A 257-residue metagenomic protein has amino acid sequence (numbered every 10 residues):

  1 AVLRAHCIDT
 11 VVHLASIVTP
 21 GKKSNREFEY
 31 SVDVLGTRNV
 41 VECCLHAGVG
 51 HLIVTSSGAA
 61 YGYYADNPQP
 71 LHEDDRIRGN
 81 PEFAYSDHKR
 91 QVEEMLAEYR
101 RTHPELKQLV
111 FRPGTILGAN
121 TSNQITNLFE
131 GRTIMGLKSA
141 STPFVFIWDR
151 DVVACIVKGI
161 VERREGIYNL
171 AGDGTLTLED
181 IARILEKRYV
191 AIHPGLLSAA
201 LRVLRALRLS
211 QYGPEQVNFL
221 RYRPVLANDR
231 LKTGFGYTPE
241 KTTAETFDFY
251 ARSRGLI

Functional and structural regions predicted by a protein language model:
A1-V34, C43: NAD(P)H-binding glycine-rich loop region in Rossmannoid oxidoreductase-like domains and their noncatalytic homologs
T10, F28-N39, A47, D87-H88 (+1 more regions): Glycine-rich NAD(P)-binding loop of the Rossmann-fold in SDR/ketoreductase-type enzymes
I17-V18, G58-G62, G114-L117: Active-site segment of SDR-like NAD(P)-dependent oxidoreductases
S31, D66-V110, T115: Catalytic helix-loop patch of NAD(P)-dependent Rossmann-fold dehydrogenases
L35-A84: Conserved Rossmann-fold NAD(P)-dependent oxidoreductase catalytic core, especially the SDR/UDP-sugar
Y99-D149: NAD(P)-dependent short-chain dehydrogenase/reductase
V153-Y212, N228, D248-A251, I257: Mid/C-terminal beta-alpha module of Rossmann-like enzyme folds, strongest in SDR-family dehydrogenases/epimerases
